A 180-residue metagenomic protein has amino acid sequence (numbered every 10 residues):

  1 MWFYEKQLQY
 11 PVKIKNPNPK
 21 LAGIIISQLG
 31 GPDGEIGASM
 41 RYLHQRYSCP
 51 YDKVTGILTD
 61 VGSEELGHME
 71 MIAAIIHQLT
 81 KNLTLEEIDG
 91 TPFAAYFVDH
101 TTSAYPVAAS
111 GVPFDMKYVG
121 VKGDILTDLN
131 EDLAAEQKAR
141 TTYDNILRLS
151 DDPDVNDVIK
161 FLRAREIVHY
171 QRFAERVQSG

Functional and structural regions predicted by a protein language model:
M1-G180: Non-heme di-metal
